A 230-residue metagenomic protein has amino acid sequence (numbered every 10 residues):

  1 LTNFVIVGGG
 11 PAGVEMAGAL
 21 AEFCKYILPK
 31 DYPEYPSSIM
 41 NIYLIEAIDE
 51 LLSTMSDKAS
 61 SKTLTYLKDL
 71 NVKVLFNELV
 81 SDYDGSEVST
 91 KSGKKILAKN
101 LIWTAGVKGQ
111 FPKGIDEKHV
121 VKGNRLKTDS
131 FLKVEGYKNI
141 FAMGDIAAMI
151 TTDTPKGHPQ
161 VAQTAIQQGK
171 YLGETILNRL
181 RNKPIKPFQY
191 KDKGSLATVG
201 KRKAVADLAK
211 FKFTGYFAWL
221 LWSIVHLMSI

Functional and structural regions predicted by a protein language model:
L1, S86-S89, K95-Q167, E174: FAD-site-proximal beta/loop scaffold in flavoenzymes
L1-V7, A12, F23, I102: FAD-binding core/adjacent interface of flavoenzyme oxidoreductases
N3, A19-E78: Rossmann-like dinucleotide-binding cores of NAD(P)H-dependent redox enzymes
V7, V14, I45, M143-G144: Active-site flanking residues adjacent to catalytic metal/cofactor-binding acidic residues
Y43-I45, L75, I102, F141-M143 (+1 more regions): Hydrophobic/aromatic beta-strand patches that form the interior of the parallel beta-sheet core in alpha/beta enzyme
F76-E87: A conserved short coil-to-beta-strand element within the FAD-binding core of flavoproteins
T164, Q168-I230: C-terminal, flexible cofactor-proximal segment of oxidoreductases
